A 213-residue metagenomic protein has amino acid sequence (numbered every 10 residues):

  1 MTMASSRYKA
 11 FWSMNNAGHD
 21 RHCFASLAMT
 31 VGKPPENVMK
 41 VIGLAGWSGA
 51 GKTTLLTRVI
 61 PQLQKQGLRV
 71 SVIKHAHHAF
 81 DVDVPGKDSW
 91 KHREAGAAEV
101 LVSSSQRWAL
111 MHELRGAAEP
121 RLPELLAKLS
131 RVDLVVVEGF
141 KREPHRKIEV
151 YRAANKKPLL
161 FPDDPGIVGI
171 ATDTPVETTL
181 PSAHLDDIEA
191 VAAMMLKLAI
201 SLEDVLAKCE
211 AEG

Functional and structural regions predicted by a protein language model:
M1-R7, W12-G18, A28-G32: A cross-taxon signal for low-complexity, glycine/charged-rich
E36-H78: Walker A (P-loop) phosphate-binding motif
I60-P123: N-terminal phosphate/diphosphate-binding loop that engages ATP/GTP or pyrophosphate donors across diverse enzyme folds
K65, S130-D133, L185-G213: C-terminal accessory "lid"/substrate-recognition subdomains
I73, K147-R152, L159-D173: Conserved beta-strand/loop subsegment of P-loop NTPase cores
E113-R142: Phosphate-binding/switch loop-helix module in NTP-utilizing enzymes
G139-R142, N155-K156, I170-V176: Short, polar loop motifs at secondary-structure junctions
